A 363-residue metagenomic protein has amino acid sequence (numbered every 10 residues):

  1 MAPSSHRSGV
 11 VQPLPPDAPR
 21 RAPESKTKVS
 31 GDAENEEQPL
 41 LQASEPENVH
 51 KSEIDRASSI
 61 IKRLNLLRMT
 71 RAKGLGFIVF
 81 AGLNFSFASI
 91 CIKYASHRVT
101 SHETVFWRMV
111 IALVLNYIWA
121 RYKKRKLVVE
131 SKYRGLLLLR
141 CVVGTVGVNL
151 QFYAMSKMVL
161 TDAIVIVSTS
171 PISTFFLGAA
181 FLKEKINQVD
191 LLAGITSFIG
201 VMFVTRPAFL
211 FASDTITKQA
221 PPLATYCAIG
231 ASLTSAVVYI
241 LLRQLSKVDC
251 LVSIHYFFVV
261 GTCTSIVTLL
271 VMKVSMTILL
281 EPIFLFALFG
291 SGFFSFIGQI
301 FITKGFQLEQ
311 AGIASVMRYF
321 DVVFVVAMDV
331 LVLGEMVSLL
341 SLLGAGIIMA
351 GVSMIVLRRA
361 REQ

Functional and structural regions predicted by a protein language model:
A2-L83, H97, L113-L139, A212-A220 (+3 more regions): Membrane-interface interhelical linkers
A2-P13, D55, Y319-Q363: C-terminal-most transmembrane helix of multi-pass membrane proteins
G74-F80, S131-V142, I186-I199, P221-Y226 (+2 more regions): Cytoplasmic-side transmembrane-helix entry/capping segments in multi-pass membrane proteins
G82-S86, I90, Y117, C141-N149 (+9 more regions): Hydrophobic/small/kink-forming positions within alpha-helical transmembrane segments of polytopic membrane proteins
L83-A112, V237-V260: Juxtamembrane helix-loop-helix junctions in multi-pass membrane proteins
W107, A163-T169, V248-V260, F296-V330: Helix-helix packing/entry segments at the starts of transmembrane helices
V167, K183-F203, P207, A224 (+1 more regions): Loop-to-transmembrane alpha-helix entry segments
A212-V274: Transmembrane alpha-helical segments that form core, pore/gating elements of small-molecule transporters/exporters
